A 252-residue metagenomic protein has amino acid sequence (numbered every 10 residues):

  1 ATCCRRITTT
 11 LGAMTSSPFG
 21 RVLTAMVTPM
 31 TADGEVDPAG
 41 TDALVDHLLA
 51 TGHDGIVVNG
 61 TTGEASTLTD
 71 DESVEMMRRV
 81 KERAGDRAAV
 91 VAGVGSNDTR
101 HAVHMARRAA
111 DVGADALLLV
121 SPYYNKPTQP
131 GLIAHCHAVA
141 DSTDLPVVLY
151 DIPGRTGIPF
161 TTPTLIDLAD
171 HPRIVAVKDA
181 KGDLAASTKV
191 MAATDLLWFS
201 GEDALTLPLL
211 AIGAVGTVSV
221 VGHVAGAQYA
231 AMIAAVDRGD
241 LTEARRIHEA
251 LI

Functional and structural regions predicted by a protein language model:
C3-C4: Cysteine-centered motifs
T10-L11, I174: N-terminal cationic amphipathic segment used for targeting or macromolecule association
T15-T24, T28-G157, L165-D167: Active-site beta->alpha loop and helix N-cap motifs at the rims of alpha/beta catalytic domains
D141-S142, P153-I252: Catalytic alpha/beta core domains of metabolic enzymes, predominantly
